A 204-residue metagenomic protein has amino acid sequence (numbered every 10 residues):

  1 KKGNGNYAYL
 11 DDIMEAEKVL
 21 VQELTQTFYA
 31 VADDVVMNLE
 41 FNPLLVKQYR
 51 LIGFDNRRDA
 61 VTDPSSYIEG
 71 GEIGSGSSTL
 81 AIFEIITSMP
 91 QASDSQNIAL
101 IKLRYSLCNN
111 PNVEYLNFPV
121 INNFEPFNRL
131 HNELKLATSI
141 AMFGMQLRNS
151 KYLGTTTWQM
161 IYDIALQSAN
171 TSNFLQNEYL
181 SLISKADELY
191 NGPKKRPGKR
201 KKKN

Functional and structural regions predicted by a protein language model:
K1-C108: Acidic, polar loop-rich interaction surfaces within structured domains
I86-R196, K202-K203: Conserved functional hotspot residues or short segments at active or partner-binding sites across diverse domains
